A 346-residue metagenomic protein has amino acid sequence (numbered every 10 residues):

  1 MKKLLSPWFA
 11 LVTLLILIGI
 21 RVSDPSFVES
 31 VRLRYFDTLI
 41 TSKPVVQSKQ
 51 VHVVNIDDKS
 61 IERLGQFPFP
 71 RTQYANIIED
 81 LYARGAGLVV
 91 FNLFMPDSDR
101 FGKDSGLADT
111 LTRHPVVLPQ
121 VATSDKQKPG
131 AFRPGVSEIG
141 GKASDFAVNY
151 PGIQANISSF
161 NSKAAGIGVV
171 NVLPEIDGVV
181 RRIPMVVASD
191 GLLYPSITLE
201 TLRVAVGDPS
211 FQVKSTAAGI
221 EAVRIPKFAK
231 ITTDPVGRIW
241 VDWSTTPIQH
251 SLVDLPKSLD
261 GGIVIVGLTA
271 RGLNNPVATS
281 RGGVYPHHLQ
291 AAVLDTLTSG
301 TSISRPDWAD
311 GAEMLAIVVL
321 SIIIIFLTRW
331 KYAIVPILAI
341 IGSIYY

Functional and structural regions predicted by a protein language model:
K2-A229, L259-V335, G342: Non-transmembrane functional regions of envelope-associated proteins
L5, G237-W240, I337: Intrinsically disordered regions, especially transient/low-confidence alpha-helical propensity segments and coil-helix
K214-K257: Substrate-access "cap/lid" subdomains that shape and gate the entrance to catalytic or ligand-binding pockets
